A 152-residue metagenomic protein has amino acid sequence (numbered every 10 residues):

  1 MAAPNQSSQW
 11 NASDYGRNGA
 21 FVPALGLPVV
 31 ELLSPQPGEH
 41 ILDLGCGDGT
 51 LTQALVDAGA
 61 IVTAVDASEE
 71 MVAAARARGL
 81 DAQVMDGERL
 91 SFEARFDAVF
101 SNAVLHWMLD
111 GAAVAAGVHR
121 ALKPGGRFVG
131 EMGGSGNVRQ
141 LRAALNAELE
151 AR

Functional and structural regions predicted by a protein language model:
M1-E39, T50-A54, M71-A74: Conserved class I S-adenosyl-L-methionine
A24, T50, E69-E70, H106-L109 (+2 more regions): Short alpha-helical
H40-L44, D48-L90: Class I SAM-dependent methyltransferase SAM/SAH-binding core
E88-V99: A short acidic, Gly/Pro-enriched loop at the edge of an enzyme's catalytic core that lines a small-molecule cofactor
A98-G111: A short SAM/SAH-binding and catalytic strip from SAM-dependent methyltransferases
A112-R127: A short glycine-rich, Lys/Arg-flanked "PGG" loop and its adjoining helix->strand segment in the class I
R127-A151: Conserved class I S-adenosyl-L-methionine
